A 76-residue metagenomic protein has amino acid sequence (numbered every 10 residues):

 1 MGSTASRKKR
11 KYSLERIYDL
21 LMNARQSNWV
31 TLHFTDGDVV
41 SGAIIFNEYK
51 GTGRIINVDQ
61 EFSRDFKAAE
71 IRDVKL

Functional and structural regions predicted by a protein language model:
G2-L76: Conserved RNA-binding domains used in RNP assembly and mRNA/RNA metabolism
